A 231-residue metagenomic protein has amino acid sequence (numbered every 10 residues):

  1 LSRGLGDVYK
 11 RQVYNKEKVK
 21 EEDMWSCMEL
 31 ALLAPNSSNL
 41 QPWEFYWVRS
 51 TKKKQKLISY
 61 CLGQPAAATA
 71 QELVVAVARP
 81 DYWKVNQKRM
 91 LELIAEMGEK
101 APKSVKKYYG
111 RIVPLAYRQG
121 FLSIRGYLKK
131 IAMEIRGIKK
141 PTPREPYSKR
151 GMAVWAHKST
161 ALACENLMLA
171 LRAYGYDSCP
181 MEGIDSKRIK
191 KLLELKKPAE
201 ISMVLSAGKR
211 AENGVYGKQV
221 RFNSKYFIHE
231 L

Functional and structural regions predicted by a protein language model:
L1-Y9: Single conserved hydrophobic/aromatic residue that forms the stacking wall/gate of nucleotide- or nucleobase-binding
R3, L40-Q41, K56-Y60, A173 (+3 more regions): Soluble, non-transmembrane catalytic domains of enzymes that act on hydrophobic metabolites at membranes
K10-P42: An N-terminal domain-cap segment
C27-L33, V74, M97, Y108 (+2 more regions): Small-aliphatic-rich amphipathic alpha-helix that forms the alpha element of a beta-alpha
L30-L32, L57-C61, G214: Glycine-rich, charged/polar anion/phosphate-binding loops that engage phosphate groups from diverse ligands
Y46-H157: Glycine/small-residue-rich phosphate/adenosyl-binding loop
A66-A76, L195-G214: A glycine-rich helix N-cap at a beta->alpha junction
N213-L231: C-terminal domain-closing interface element
